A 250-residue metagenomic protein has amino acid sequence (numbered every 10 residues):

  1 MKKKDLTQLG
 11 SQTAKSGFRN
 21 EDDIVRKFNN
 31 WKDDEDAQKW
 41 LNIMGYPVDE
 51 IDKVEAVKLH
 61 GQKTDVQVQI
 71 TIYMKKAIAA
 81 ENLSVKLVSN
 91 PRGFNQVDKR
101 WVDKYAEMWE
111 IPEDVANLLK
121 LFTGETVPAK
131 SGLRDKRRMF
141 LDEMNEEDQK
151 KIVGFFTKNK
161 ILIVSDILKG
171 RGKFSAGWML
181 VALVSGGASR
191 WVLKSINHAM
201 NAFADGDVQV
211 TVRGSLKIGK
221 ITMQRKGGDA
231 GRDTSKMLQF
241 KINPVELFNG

Functional and structural regions predicted by a protein language model:
M1-T64, V68-E81, V85-G250: Short, positively charged
